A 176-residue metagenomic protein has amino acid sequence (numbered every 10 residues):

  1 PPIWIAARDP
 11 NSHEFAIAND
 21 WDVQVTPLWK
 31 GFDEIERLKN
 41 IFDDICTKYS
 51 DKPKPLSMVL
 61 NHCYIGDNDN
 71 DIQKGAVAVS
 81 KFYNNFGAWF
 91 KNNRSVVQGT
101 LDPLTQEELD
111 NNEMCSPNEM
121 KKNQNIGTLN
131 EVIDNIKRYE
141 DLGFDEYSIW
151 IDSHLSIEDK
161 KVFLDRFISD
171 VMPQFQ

Functional and structural regions predicted by a protein language model:
P1, K121-N123, H154: Short, contiguous strand/loop micro-motifs
P1-N19, D33-E36, N40, T47-K48: Internal, glycine-rich beta/alpha segment that forms the wall or movable "lid" of small-molecule/cofactor binding
I3, A16, F42, I72 (+3 more regions): Conserved, mostly hydrophobic/aromatic
I3-A6, W21-T26, P55-H62, Y147-I149: Hydrophobic faces of well-ordered beta-strands that scaffold small-molecule active sites in alpha/beta enzyme cores
F15, R138-D145, Q174-F175: A structural motif corresponding to the C-terminal end of an alpha-helix and its immediate exit/capping segment
P27-F32, S148-F163: Glycine-rich, proline-tolerant flexible connector loops at the mouths of alpha/beta enzymes
D33-F144: An alpha-helical appendage that flanks or caps ligand/catalytic pockets
I35-D43, S156-Q176: C-terminal helical cap(s) of enzyme catalytic domains, especially alpha/beta-barrels
